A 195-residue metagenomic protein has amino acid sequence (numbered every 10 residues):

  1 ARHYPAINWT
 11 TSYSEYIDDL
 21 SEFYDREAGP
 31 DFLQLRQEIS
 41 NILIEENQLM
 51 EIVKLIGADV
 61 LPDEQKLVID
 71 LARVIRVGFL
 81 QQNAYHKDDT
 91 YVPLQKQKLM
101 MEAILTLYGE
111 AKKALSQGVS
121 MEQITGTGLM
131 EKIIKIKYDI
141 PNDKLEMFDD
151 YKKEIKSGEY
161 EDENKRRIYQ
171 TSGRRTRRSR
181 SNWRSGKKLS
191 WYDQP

Functional and structural regions predicted by a protein language model:
A1-W191: Conserved catalytic/coupling modules of large nucleotide/cofactor-utilizing molecular machines
